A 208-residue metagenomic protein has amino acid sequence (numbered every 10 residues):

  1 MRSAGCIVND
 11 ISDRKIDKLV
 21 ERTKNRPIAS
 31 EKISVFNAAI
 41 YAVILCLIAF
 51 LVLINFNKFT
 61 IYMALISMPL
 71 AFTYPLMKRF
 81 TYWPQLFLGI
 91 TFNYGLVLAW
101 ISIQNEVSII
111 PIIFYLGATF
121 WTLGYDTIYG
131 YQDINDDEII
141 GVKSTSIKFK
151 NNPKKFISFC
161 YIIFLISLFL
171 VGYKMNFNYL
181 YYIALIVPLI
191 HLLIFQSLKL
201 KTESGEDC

Functional and structural regions predicted by a protein language model:
M1, L45-I48, V52, L70 (+7 more regions): Hydrophobic residues within membrane-embedded alpha-helical segments of Major Facilitator Superfamily
R2-V8, L70-L76, Y94-L98, L116-Y131 (+1 more regions): Transmembrane alpha-helical segments that form the membrane-embedded catalytic/substrate-channel core of multi-pass
S3-I11, K15, L19: Transmembrane helical bundles of ABC transporters
D13, P84, D133: Residue-level signature of catalytic and energy-coupling elements of molecular machines, predominantly ATP/GTP-dependent
R14-A64, I139-Y182, I186: Multi-pass membrane catalytic core of lipid/isoprenoid biosynthesis enzymes
R26-I113, I194-K201: Intramembrane alpha-helical segments
W100, V107-C160, F164: Aromatic-anchored, glycine/proline-accented short structural segments that stabilize local strand-turns or short
G172-F177, L198-C208: Alpha-helical transmembrane segments
